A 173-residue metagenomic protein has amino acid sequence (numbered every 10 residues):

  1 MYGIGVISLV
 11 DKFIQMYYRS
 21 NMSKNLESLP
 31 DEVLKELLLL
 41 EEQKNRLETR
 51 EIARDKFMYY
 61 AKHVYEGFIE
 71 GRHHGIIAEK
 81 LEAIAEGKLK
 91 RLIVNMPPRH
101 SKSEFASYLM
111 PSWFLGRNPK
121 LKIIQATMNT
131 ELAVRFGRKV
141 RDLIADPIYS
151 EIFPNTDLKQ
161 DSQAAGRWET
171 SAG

Functional and structural regions predicted by a protein language model:
Y2-L89: N-terminal accessory segments
K80, M110-P111, F136: Short, hydrophobic/aromatic alpha-helical segments in well-folded domains
A85, K102, L115-G116: N-terminal cationic-hydrophobic initiation segments that often serve targeting/anchoring roles
L89-S107: Walker A/P-loop
S107-R117: Walker A/P-loop NTP-binding motif
K122-I124: Conserved beta-strand elements of the Class I
A126-G173: Conserved nucleotide-state-sensing and coupling region of NTP-binding domains
